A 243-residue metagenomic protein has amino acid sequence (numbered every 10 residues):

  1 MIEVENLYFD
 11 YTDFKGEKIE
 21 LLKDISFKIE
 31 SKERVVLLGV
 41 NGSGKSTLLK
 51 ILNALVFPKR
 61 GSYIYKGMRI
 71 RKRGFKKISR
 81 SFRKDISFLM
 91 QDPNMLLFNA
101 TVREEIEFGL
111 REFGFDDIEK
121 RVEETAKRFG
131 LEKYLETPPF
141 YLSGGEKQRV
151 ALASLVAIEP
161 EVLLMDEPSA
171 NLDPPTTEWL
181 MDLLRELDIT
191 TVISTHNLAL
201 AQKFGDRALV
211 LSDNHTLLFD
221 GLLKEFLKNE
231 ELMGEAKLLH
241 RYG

Functional and structural regions predicted by a protein language model:
N53: Helix-to-loop junction immediately C-terminal to a conserved catalytic motif
G61-K72, F82: Conserved ABC transporter NBD signature motif
D117-Y134: Conserved ABC ATPase "signature" region
P138-L142, E146: Conserved ABC ATPase signature
L163-D166: Catalytic Walker B motif of ABC-type/P-loop ATPase nucleotide-binding domains
T195-H196: H-loop/switch region of ABC-family ATPase nucleotide-binding domains
H215-L239: Conserved beta-strand-loop-alpha-helix hinge in the C-terminal portion of ABC ATPase nucleotide-binding domains
